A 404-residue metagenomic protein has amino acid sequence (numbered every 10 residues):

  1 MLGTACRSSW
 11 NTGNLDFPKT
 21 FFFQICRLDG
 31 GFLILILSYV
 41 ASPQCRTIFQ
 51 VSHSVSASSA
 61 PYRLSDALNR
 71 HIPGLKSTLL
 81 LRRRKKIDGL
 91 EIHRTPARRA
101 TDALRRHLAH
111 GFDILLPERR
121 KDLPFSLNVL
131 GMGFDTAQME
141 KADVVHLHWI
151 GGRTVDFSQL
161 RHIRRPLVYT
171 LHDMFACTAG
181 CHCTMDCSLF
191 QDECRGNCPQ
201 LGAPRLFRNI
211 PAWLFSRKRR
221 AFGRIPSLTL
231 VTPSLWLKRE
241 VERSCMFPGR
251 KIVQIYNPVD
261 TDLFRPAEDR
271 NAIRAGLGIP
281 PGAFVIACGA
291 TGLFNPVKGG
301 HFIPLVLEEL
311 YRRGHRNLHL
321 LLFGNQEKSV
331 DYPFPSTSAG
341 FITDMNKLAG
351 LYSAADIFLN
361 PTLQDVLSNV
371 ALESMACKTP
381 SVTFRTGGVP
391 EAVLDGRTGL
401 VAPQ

Functional and structural regions predicted by a protein language model:
H162, F175, F190-V231, R239 (+1 more regions): Membrane-proximal helix-turn-helix segments that form the acceptor-binding/catalytic region of lipid-linked
W236, P258: Carbohydrate-associated surface elements
I279-K298, P304-L307: Conserved donor-binding/catalytic core segment of Leloir-type glycosyltransferases
N317, G324-A349: Nucleotide-activated donor-binding/catalytic signature segment of Leloir-type glycosyltransferases, i.e., the conserved
G350-A355: Short alpha-helical donor nucleotide-sugar binding micro-motif in glycosyltransferases
F358-L359, V382: A short hydrophobic beta-strand element within the catalytic core of glycosyltransferases that build diverse glycans
L363: Aromatic "clamp/platform" in nucleotide-sugar-dependent glycosyltransferases that forms part of the donor/acceptor
P380-T383, V393, V401: Short hydrophobic beta-strand element within catalytic cores of glycosyltransferases and related nucleotide-activated
